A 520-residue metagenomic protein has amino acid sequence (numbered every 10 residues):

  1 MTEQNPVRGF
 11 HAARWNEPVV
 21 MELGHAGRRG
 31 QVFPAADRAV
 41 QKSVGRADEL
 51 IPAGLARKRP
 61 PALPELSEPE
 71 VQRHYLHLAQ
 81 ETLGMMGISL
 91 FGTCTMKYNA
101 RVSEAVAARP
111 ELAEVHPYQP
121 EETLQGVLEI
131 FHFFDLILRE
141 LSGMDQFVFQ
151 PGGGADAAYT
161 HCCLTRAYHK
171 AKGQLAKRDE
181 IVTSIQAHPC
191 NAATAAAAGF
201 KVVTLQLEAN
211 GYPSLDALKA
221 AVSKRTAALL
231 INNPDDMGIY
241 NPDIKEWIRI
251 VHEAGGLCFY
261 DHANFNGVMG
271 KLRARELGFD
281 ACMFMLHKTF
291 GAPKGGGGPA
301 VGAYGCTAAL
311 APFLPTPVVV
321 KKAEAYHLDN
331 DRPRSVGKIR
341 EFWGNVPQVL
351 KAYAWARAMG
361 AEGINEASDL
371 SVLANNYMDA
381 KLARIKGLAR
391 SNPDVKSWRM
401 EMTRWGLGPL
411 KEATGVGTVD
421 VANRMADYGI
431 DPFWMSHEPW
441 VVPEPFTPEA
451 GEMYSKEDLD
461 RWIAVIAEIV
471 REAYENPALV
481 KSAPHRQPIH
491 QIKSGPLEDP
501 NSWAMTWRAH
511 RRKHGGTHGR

Functional and structural regions predicted by a protein language model:
M1-D145, T160-L164, G173, L272 (+3 more regions): Non-catalytic terminal extensions of PLP-dependent enzymes
Q125-G126, D156-H327, G415-V416, P443-E444: Conserved PLP-enzyme active-site core in the AAT-like
F147, V203, F259, C282 (+2 more regions): A local structural micro-motif
V148-G153: Long, charged, glycine-rich C-terminal linkers/tails
